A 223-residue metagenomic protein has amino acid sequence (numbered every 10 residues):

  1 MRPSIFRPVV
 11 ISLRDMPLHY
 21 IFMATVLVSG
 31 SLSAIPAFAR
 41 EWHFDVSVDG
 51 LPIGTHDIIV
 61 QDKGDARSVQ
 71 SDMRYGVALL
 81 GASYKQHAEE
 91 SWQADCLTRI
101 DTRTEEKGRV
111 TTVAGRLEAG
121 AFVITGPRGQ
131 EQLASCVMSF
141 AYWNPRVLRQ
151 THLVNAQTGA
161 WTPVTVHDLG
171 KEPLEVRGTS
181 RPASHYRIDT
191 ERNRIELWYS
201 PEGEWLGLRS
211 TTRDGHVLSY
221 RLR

Functional and structural regions predicted by a protein language model:
M1-L18: N-terminal secretory signal peptides that target proteins for export/translocation
H19-A24: Sec-dependent signal peptide recognition, specifically the positively charged N-region followed immediately by
R40-L117, G203, S210: N-terminal mature ectodomain segment of secretory-pathway/periplasmic proteins
T98-N193, R209, R221-L222: Solvent-exposed helix/loop surface patches that form functional interfaces
L197-Y199, W205-R213: Short, exposed beta-strand-loop hairpins at the edges of beta-sheets in extracellular/periplasmic proteins
R213-R223: Short, low-complexity, Pro/Ser/Thr/Gly-rich segments in the mature regions of secreted, periplasmic
